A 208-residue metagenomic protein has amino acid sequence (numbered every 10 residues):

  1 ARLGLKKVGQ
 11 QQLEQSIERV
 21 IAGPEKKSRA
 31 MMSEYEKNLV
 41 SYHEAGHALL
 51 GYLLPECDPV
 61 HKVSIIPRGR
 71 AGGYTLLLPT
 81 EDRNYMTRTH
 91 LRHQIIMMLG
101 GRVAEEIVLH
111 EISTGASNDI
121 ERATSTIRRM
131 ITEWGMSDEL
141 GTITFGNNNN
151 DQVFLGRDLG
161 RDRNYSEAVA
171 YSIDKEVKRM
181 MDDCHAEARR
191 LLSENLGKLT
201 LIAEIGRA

Functional and structural regions predicted by a protein language model:
R2-L13, R19-N38, W134-T142: C-terminal helical "lid" subdomain and adjoining coupling/linker elements of P-loop NTPases
E14-I17, G69-A71: Short, conserved phosphate-binding/catalytic loop or strand-edge motifs used in phosphoryl-/nucleotidyl-transfer
Y35-Y42, A48-R207: Soluble catalytic regions of large protease machineries
